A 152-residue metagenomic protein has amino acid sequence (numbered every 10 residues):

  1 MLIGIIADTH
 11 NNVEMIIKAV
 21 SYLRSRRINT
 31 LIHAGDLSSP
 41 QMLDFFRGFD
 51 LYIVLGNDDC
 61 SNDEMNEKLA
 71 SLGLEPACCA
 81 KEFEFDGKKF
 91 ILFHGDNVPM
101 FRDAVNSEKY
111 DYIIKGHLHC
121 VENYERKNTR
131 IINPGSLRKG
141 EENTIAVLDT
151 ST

Functional and structural regions predicted by a protein language model:
L2-F85: Core catalytic region of metal-dependent phosphoesterases/phosphodiesterases, especially metallo-beta-lactamase-like
L2-H10, K89-G95, R130-G135: Active-site-proximal beta-strand elements of phosphoester/diester hydrolases
H10-M15, S38-Q41, D58-E64, N97-R102 (+2 more regions): Active-site environment of divalent metal-dependent phosphoester hydrolases
S25, A77-D86, E108-K109, E125-T152: Binuclear metal-dependent phosphoesterase catalytic core
I32, Y52-V54, Y112-I114, R130-I132: Hydrophobic/aromatic beta-strand patches that form the interior of the parallel beta-sheet core in alpha/beta enzyme
G73-H117: Internal catalytic-core helix/loop-beta-alpha segment that presents or stabilizes conserved functional determinants
